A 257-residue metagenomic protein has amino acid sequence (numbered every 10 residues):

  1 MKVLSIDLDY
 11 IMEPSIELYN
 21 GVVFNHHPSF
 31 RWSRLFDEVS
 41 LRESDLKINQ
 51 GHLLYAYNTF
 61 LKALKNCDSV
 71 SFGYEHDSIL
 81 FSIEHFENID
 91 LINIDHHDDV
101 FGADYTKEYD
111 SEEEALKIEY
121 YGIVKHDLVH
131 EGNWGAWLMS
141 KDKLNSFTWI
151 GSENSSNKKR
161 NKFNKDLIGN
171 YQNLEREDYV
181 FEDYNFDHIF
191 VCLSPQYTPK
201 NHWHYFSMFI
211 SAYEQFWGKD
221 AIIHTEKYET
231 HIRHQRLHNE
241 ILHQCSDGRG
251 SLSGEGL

Functional and structural regions predicted by a protein language model:
K2-L257: Conserved alpha-helical scaffold segments that buttress catalytic/binding sites
